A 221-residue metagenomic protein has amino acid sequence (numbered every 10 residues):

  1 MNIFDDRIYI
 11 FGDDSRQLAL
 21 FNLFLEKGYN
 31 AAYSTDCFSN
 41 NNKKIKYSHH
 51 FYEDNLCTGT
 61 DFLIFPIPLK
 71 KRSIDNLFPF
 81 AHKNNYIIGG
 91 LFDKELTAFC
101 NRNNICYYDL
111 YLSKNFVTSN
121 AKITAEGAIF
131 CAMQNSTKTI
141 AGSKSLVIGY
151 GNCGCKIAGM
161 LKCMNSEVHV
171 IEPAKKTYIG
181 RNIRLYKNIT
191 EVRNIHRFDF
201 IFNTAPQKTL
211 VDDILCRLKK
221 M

Functional and structural regions predicted by a protein language model:
N2-F4, F62-A81, N85-A141: Glycine/serine-rich phosphate-binding loop and adjoining beta1-alpha1 elements at the start of nucleotide-handling
F4-D5, Y9-C37, I45-F51: N-terminal accessory targeting/assembly segments
I8-L20, F24, A141-K162: Glycine-rich adenosine-cofactor-binding loop
K27-K44, M164-R181: NAD(P)-binding Rossmann-fold cofactor-contacting core
T35-S39, F92-K94, Y111-F116, P173-K176 (+2 more regions): Short, acidic/turn-prone active-site loops that include or flank metal/cofactor- and phosphate-binding residues
S39-I45, L96-R102, K175-I183, I195 (+1 more regions): Short loop/helix-cap segments at secondary-structure boundaries that form the rim of catalytic
Y47-N55, Y108, R184-E191: Short acidic-hydrophobic, aromatic-tinged amphipathic segments that line or gate anion-handling sites
G59-T60, P68-I87, G180-M221: Rossmann-like adenosine-cofactor binding region
